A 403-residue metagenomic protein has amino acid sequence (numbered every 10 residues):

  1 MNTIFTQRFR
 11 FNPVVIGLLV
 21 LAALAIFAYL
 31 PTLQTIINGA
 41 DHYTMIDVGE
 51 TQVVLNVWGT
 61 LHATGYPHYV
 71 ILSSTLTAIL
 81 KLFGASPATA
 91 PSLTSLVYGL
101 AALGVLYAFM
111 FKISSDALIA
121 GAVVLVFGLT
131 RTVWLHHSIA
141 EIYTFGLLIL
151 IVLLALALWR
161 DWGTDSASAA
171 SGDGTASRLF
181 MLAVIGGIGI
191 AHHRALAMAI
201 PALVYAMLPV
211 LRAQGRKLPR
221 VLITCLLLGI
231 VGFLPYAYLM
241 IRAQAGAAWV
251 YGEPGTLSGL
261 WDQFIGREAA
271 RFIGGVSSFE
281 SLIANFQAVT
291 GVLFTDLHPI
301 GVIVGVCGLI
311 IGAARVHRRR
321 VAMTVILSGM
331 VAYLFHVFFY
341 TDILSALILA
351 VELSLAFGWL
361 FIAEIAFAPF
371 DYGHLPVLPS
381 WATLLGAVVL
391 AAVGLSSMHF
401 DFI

Functional and structural regions predicted by a protein language model:
N2, F294-R319, I365: Hydrophobic, aromatic-rich transmembrane alpha-helices and their immediate juxtamembrane boundary segments
R10-H42, V53-V54, L129, L227-G246: Transmembrane signal-anchor helices characteristic of membrane glycosylation enzymes that use polyprenol
V15-L21, L106-L129, S168-S171, M323 (+2 more regions): Transmembrane-helix signature of polytopic, membrane-embedded enzymes that assemble or transfer cell-envelope glycans
L19, L93-S114, V152-L156, C307-I310 (+1 more regions): Transmembrane-helix motifs of polytopic, lipid-linked glycan transferases
V54-V57, V123-L125, T175-H192, P201-A206: Membrane-interface alpha helices of multi-pass inner-membrane proteins
P67-I71, L82-G104, G121, H136 (+2 more regions): Loop-to-helix entry region of an early transmembrane alpha helix in multi-pass inner-membrane enzymes
F111-A117, L153-M181, I188-G189: Membrane-interface transmembrane helices that cradle and orient dolichyl/undecaprenyl
V316-R318, F361-M398: Signature aromatic-anchored transmembrane alpha helix within multi-pass, membrane-resident enzymes that catalyze glycan
